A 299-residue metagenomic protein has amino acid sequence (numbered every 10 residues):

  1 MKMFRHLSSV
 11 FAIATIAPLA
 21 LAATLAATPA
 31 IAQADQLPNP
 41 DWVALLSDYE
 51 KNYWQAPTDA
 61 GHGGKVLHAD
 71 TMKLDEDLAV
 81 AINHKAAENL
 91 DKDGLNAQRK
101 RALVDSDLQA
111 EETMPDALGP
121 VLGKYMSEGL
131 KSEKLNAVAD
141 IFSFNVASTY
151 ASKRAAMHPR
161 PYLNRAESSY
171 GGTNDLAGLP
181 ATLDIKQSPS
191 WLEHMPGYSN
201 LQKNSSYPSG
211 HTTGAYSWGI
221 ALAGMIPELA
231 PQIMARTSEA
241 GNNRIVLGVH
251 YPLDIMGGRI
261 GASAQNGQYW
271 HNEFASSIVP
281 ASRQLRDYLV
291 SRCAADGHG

Functional and structural regions predicted by a protein language model:
K2-A17: Bacterial N-terminal signal peptides that target proteins for export
L19-T24: Hydrophobic alpha-helical membrane-insertion segments, chiefly the h-region of N-terminal signal peptides
A27-P29: N-terminal signal peptide c-region/cleavage motif recognized by signal peptidases
Q33-V246, P280: Hydrophobic alpha-helical bundle signature of multipass membrane enzymes
M225-L229, Y251-P252, Q268-S277: Inter-helical turn/loop segments and adjacent helix faces that build the functional surface of alpha-helical bundle
T237-Q265: Interfacial helix-loop-helix junctions of multi-pass membrane proteins
R259, A264-G299: Charged, amphipathic alpha-helical linkers/stalks
